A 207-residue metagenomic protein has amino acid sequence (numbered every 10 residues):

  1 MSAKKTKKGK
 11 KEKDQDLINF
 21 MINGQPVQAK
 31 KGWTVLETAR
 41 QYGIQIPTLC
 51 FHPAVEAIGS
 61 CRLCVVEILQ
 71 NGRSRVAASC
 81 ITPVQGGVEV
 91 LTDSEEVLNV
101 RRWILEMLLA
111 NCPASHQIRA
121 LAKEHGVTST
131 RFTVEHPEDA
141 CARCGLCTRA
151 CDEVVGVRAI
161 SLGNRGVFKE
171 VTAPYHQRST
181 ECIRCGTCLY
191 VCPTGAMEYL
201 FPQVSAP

Functional and structural regions predicted by a protein language model:
M1, D14, T38-Q41: Short, positively charged
A3-K8, R62, V66, G72-R184 (+2 more regions): Fe-S ferredoxin-like electron-transfer domains and their immediately adjacent linker/connector regions across
K4, E12-D14, C50-H52: Short, Gly/Pro- and small/polar-rich lid/capping loops
E12-Q25: Eukaryote-biased recognition of intrinsically disordered, low-complexity regulatory segments
N23, K31, I58, R165 (+1 more regions): Short glycine-rich loop/turn motifs that provide flexible caps or phosphate-binding loops at active sites
G24, H52, E138: Aromatic-flanked redox-active Cys/Sec active sites in thiol-based oxidoreductases, especially the WC-centered
Q25, A57, R178-E181: Short, conserved secondary-structure segments in the cores of folded domains
V27-V76, Q85-G86, N99: N-terminal cofactor/phosphate-binding cores enriched in small/glycine residues, especially glycine-rich loops such as
